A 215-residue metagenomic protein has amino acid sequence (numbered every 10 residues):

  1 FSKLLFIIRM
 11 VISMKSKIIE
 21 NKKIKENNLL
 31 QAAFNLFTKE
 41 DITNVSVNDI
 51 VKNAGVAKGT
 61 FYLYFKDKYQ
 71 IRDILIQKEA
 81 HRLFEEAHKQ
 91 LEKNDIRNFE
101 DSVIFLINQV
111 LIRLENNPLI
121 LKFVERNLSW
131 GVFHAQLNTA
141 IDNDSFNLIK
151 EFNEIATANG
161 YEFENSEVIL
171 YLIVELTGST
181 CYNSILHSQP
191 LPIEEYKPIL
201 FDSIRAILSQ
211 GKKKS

Functional and structural regions predicted by a protein language model:
F1-N53, Q70: Basic, helix-initiating cap at the start of DNA-binding domains
K23-F34, T43-N44, Y64-H88, I104 (+1 more regions): An amphipathic alpha-helix adjacent to DNA-recognition modules
G55-F65: Short hydrophobic/aromatic patch on the recognition helix
I74, K89-N116, I173: Hydrophobic alpha-helical connector segments
H81, E85, V132-G160, E167-Y171 (+1 more regions): Amphipathic alpha-helical packing segments from all-alpha helical-bundle domains
I112-K150, L186: Short secondary-structure transition hinges
E151, D202-G211: C-terminal alpha-helix
A156-S203, K214-S215: Hydrophobic/aromatic-rich alpha-helical bundle segments in the mid-to-C-terminal region
